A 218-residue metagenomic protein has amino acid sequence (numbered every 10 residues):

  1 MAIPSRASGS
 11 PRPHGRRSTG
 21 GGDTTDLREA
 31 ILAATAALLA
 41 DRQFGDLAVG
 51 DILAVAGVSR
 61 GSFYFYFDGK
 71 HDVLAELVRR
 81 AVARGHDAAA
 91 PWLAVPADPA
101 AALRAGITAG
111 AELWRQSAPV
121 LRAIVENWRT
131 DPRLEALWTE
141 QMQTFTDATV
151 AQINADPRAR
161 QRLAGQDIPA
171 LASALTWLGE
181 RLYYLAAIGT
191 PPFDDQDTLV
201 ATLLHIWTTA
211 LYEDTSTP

Functional and structural regions predicted by a protein language model:
M1-D26, T215-P218: N-terminal intrinsically disordered/low-complexity leader segments
T24-T35, I52, V73, L77-G85 (+1 more regions): Generic hydrophobic, amphipathic alpha-helix propensity
A30, L38-D72, E76: Helix-turn-helix
L32, R104, T108, Q143-N154 (+4 more regions): An amphipathic alpha-helix signature
D41, L77-L103, L121-R122, T149 (+1 more regions): Amphipathic alpha-helical linker/stalk segments
E76, D87-Q116, I168-L175, V200: Hydrophobic alpha-helical connector segments
A118-D147, F193: Short secondary-structure transition hinges
R122, E135, P157-H205, D214-P218: Hydrophobic/aromatic-rich alpha-helical bundle segments in the mid-to-C-terminal region
